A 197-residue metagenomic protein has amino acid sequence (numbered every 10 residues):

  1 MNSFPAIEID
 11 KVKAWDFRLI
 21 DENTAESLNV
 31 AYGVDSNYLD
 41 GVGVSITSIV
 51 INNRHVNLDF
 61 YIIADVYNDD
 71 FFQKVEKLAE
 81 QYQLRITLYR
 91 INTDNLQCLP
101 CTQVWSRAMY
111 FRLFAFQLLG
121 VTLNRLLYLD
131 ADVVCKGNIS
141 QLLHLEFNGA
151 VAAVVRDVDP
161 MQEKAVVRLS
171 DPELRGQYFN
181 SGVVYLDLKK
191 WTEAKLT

Functional and structural regions predicted by a protein language model:
M1-T197: Glycosyltransferase catalytic domains, chiefly GT-A lineage
